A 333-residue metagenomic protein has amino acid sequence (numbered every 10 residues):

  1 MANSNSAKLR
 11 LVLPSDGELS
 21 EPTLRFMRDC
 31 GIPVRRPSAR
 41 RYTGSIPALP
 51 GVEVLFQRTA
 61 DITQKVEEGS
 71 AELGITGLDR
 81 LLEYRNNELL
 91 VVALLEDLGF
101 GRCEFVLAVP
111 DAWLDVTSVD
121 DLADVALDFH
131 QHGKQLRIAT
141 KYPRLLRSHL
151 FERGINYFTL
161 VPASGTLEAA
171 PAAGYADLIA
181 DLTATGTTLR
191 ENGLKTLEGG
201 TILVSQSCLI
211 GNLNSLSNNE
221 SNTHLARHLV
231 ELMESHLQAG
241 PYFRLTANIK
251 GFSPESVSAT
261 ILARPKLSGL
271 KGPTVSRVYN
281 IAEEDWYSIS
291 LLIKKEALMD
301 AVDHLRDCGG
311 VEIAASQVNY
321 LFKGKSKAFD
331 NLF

Functional and structural regions predicted by a protein language model:
A2-F56, I75-E104, W113-D124, Q131-F333: Small-molecule-sensing regulatory modules
I62, E72-T76: Conserved, well-structured functional cores that handle cations and Mg-NTP chemistry
G69: Active-site charged/polar residues at nucleotide-handling catalytic sites that mediate phosphoryl, nucleotidyl
L107: Periplasmic solute-binding protein
